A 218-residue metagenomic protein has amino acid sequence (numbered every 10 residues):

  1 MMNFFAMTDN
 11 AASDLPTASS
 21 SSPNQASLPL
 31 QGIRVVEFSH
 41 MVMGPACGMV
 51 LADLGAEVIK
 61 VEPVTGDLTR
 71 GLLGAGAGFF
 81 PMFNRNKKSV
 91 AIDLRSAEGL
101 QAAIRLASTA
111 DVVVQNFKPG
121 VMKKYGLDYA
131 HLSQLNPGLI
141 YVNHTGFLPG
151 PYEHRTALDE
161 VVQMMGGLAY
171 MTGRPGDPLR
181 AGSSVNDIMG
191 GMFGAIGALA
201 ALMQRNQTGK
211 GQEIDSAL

Functional and structural regions predicted by a protein language model:
M2-Q207, E213: N-terminal helix-loop segment corresponding to the beta1-alpha1 unit of nucleotide/adenylate-binding folds
I214-L218: NAD(P)-dependent dehydrogenases' Rossmann-like dinucleotide-binding region
